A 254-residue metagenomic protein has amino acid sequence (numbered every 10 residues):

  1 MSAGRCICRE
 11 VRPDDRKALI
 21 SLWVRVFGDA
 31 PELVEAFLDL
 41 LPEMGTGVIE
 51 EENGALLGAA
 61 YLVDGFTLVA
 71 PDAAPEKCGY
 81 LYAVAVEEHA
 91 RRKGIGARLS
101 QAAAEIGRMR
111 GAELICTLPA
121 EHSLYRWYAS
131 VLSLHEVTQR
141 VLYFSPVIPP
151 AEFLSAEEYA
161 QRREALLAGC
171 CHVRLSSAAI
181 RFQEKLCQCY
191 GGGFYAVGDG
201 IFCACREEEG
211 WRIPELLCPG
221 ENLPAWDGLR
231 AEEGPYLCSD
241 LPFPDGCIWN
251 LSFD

Functional and structural regions predicted by a protein language model:
C6-L19, P150-R162: A short beta-loop-alpha structural element at the N-terminal edge of CoA-dependent acyl/N-acetyltransferase catalytic
R16, S21-P71, C170-F194: Active-site rim helix/loop that mediates acceptor-substrate recognition in acyltransferases
I49, A55-G65, C78-A85, C116 (+2 more regions): Conserved beta-strand in the GNAT
A83-V86, R92-G107, G220-R230: Conserved acetyl-CoA-binding loop-helix of GNAT-fold acetyltransferases
S100, G107-A120, A231-S239: Conserved GNAT acetyl-CoA-binding A-motif
M109-E113, A120-Q139, P242-P244: Conserved active-site alpha-helix within GNAT-family acetyltransferase domains
H135-E215: Amide-forming acyltransferase catalytic core, primarily the GNAT-like/NAT-type and related acyltransferase folds
G234-D254: C-terminal functional modules
